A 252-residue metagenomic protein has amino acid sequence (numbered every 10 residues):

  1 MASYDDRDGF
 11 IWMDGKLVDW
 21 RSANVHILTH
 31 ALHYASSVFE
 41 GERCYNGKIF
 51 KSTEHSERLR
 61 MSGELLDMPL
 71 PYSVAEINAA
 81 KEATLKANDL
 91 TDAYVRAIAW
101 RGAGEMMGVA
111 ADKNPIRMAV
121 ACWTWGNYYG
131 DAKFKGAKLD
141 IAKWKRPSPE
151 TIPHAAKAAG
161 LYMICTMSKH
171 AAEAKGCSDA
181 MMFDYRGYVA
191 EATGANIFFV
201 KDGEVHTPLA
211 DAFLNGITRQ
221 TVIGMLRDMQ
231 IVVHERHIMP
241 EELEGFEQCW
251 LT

Functional and structural regions predicted by a protein language model:
M1-A83, G108-T252: Helix-start/capping segments and mature chain N-termini
I77-D92, R96-M106, W123: Short, acidic/charged, Gly/Pro-enriched secondary-structure junctions
